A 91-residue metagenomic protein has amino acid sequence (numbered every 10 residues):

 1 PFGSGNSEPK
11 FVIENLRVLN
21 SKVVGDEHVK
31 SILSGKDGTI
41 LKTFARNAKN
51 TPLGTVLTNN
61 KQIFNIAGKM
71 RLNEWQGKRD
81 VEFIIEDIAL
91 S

Functional and structural regions predicted by a protein language model:
P1-S91: Acidic, two-metal ion nucleic-acid-processing modules in DNA metabolism proteins
